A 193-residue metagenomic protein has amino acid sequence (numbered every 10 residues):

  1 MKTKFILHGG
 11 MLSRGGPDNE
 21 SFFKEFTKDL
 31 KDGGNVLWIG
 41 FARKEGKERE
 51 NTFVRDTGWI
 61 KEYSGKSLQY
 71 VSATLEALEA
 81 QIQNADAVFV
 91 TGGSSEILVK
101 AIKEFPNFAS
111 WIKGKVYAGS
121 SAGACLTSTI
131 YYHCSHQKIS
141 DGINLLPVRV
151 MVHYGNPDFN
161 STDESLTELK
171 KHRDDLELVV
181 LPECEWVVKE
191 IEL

Functional and structural regions predicted by a protein language model:
M1, D32, Q83-N84, K113 (+2 more regions): Residue-level preference for short coil/turn positions at secondary-structure junctions
M1-K4, I191-L193: Short, Lys/Arg-enriched, disordered terminal segments
K2-A87, V180-L181: N-terminal beta1-alpha1 cap of cysteine-dependent amidohydrolase-like domains
H8-G10, T91-G93, S120-A122: Glycine-rich beta-strand-to-loop/alpha-helix junction loops that act as flexible
G10, F41, G93, H153-G155: Short strand-loop junctions, especially beta-strand C-caps/beta-turns that link beta-sheets to coils or alpha-helices
S13-R14, R43-G46, S95-E96, A122-L126: Gly/Ser/Thr-rich loops at beta-strand to alpha-helix junctions that form or flank small-molecule/cofactor-binding
T91, V99-A109, K113-V116, G123-L193: Active-site-adjacent pocket-lining segments in enzyme domains
